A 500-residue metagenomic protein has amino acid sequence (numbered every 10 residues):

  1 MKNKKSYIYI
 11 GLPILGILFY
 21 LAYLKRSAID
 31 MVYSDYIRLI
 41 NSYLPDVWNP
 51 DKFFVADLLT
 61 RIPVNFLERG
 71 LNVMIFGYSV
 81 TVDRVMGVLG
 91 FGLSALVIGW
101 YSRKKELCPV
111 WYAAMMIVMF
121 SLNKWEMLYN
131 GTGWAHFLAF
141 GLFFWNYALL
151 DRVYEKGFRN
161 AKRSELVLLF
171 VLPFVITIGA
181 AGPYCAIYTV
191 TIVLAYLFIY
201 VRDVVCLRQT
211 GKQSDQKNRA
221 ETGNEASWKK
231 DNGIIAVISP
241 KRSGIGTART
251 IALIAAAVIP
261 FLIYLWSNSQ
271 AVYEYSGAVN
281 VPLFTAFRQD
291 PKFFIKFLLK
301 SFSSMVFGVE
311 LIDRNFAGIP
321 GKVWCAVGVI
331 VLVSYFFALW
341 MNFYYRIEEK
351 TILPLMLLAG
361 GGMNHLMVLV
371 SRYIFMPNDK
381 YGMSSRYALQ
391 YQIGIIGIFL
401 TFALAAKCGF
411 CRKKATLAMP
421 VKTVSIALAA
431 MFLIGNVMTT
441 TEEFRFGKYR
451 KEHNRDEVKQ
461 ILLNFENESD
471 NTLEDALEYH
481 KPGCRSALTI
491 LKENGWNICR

Functional and structural regions predicted by a protein language model:
K4-R69, V73-W111, V193-L194, I199-C206 (+10 more regions): Intrinsically disordered, polar/acidic, low-complexity terminal segments
G16, Y112-M119, L253-L262, I347-I374: Transmembrane alpha-helix segments characteristic of polytopic inner-membrane glycan-assembly/cell-envelope
D35, I62, C108-Y154, G179-Y184 (+1 more regions): Membrane-interface micro-motifs in multi-pass membrane enzymes
L96-W100, W145-R152, I192-Y200, S334-A338 (+1 more regions): Transmembrane alpha-helices and membrane-interface helical segments of multi-pass integral membrane enzymes
M119-L122, L142-D151, I187-V193, A255-G277 (+1 more regions): Alpha-helical transmembrane segments of multi-pass integral membrane proteins
K156-A161, V204-T247: Intrinsically disordered, low-complexity terminal tails and inter-domain linkers enriched for S/T/G/P/D/E
K162-Y184, Y188-T189, V193: Membrane-interface alpha helices of multi-pass inner-membrane proteins
Y184, A255-W266, P291-K300, V327-V331 (+1 more regions): Alpha-helical transmembrane segments of multi-pass integral membrane proteins
